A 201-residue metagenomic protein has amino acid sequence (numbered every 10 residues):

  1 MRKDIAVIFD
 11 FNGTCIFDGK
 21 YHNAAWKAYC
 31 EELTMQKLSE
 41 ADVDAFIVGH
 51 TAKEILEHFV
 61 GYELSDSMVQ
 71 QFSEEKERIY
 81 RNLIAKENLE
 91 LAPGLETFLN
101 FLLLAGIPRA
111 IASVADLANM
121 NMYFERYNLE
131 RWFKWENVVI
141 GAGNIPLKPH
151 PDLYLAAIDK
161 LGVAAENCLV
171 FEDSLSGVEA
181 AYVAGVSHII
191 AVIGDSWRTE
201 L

Functional and structural regions predicted by a protein language model:
M1-I5, N100, D116-A118, M122-L201: Asp-based, Mg2+/Mn2+-dependent phosphohydrolase catalytic module
R2-E96, F101-A105, A118: N-terminal helical cap/lid subdomain that shapes the substrate entry/recognition surface in HAD-like hydrolases
T14, D18, S113, G177: Ser/Thr-glycine-rich phosphate-binding loops at phosphate-binding pockets of nucleotides, nucleotide cofactors
C15, A45, A112, V170-F171: Conserved SAM-binding loop
C15, R109, H188-I189: Hydrophobic beta-strand scaffold residues
F17, L89, I111, I145 (+1 more regions): Residue-level marker of alpha-helix boundaries and capping positions
G61, A105-I107, A164, V186: Short glycine/proline-enriched coil/turn segments at helix->beta-strand junctions
G106-R109, V114: Well-ordered, non-transmembrane segments within structured domains
